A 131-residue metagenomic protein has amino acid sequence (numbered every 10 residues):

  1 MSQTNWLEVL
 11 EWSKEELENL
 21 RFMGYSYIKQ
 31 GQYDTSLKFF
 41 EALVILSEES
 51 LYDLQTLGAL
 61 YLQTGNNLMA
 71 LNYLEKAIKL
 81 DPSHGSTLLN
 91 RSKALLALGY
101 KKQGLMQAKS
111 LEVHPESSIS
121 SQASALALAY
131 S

Functional and structural regions predicted by a protein language model:
Q3-N19: TPR-adjacent "capping" and linker segments in tetratricopeptide-repeat scaffold/adaptor proteins
E16-L80: Alpha-helical adaptor scaffolds
N19, D53, T87, S120-S121: TPR alpha-solenoid repeat register
F22, T56, N90, A125-L126: "A position-specific structural signal for the A-helix of alpha-solenoid helical repeats
K29, Q63, A97, A129-Y130: Register position in tetratricopeptide repeats
E48, P82, P115-S117: Helix-capping and short linker residues that terminate individual alpha-solenoid repeat units
L71-A77, P82, S86-A97: Alpha-helical protein-protein interaction scaffolds
S92-I119, A125-L128: TPR/TPR-like (Sel1-like) alpha-helical repeat modules
